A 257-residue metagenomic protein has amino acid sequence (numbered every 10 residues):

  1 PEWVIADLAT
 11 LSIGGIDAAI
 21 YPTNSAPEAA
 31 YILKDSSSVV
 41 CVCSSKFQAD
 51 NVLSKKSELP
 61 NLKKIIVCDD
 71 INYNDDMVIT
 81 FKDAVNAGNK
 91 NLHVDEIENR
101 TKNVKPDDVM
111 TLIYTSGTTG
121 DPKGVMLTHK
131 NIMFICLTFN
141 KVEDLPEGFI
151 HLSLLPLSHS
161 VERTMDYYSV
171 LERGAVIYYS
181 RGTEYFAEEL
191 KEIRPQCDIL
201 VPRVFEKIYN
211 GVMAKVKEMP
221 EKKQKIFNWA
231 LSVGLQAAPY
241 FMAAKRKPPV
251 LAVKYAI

Functional and structural regions predicted by a protein language model:
P1, Y21, L154-H159: Conserved AMP-binding
D7-G15, K34-D35, Y168-E172, Y209: Short hydrophobic alpha-helices that are characteristic scaffold elements of the AMP-binding
T10, C41, V109, T115-T118 (+3 more regions): Conserved S/T- and glycine-rich ATP-binding loop of Class I adenylate-forming
S12-N86: Structural core segment of the AMP-binding/adenylate-forming
A30, E98-T101, A187: Short hydrophobic/charged patches on amphipathic alpha-helices used for structural packing and interfaces
V67, N89-Y114, D121, D144-I150: Conserved pre-ATP/AMP-binding loop-to-beta segment of ANL
M110-C136: Conserved AMP-binding A3 loop
M133-I150, L157-A256: Conserved AMP-binding/adenylation subdomain of ANL enzymes
